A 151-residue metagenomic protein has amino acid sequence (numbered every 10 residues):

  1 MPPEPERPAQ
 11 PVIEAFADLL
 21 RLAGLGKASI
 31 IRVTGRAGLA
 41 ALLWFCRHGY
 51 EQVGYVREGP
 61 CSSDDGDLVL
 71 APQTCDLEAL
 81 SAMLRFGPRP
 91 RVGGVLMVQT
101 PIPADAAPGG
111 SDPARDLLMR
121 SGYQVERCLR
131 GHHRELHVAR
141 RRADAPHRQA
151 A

Functional and structural regions predicted by a protein language model:
M1-I30: Class I SAM-dependent methyltransferase Rossmann-like catalytic core, especially the SAM/SAH-binding loop
E14-D18, A37, L42-D65: A short, well-structured beta->alpha microelement
R32-R36: Conserved S-adenosyl-L-methionine
P60-Q73, V95-M97: Short SAM/SAH-binding signature in class I
G66-S81, I102: A short SAM/SAH-binding and catalytic strip from SAM-dependent methyltransferases
L80-V95: A short glycine-rich, Lys/Arg-flanked "PGG" loop and its adjoining helix->strand segment in the class I
V92-D105: Conserved beta-strand signature within the Rossmann-like core of class I S-adenosyl-L-methionine
S121-A151: Core SAM-dependent methyltransferase catalytic element
